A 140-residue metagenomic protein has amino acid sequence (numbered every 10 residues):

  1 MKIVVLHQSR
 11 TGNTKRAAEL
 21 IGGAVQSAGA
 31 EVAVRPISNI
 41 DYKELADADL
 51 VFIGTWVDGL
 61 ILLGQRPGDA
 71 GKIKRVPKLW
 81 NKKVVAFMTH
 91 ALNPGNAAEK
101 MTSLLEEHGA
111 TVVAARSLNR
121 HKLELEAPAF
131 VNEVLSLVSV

Functional and structural regions predicted by a protein language model:
M1-V4: Extreme N-terminal starter segment of soluble prokaryotic enzymes
L6-Q8, F87: Short hydrophobic segments within beta-strands
N13-R16, G22-I37, E44-V140: FMN-binding flavodoxin-like domain, especially the glycine-rich phosphate-binding loop
